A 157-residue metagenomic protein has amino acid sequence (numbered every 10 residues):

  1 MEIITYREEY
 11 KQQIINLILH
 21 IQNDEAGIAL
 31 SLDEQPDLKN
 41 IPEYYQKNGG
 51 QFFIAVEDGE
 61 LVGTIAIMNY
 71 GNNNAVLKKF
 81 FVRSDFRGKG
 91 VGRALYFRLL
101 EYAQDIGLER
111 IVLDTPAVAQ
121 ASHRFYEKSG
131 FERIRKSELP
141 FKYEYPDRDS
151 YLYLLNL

Functional and structural regions predicted by a protein language model:
M1-I3: Extreme N-terminal starter segment of soluble prokaryotic enzymes
T5-K79, R83-S84, Y96-R98, Y102 (+2 more regions): Acetyl-CoA-dependent GNAT
E34, G92, P146: Short, conserved glycine- and acidic-residue-centered signature motifs in active-site or ligand-binding loops
E60, N74-A75, R83-F97, I106 (+3 more regions): Conserved glycine-rich acetyl-CoA-binding loop
E109, P116-Q120, R124-L157: C-terminal "cap" of GNAT-fold acetyltransferases
